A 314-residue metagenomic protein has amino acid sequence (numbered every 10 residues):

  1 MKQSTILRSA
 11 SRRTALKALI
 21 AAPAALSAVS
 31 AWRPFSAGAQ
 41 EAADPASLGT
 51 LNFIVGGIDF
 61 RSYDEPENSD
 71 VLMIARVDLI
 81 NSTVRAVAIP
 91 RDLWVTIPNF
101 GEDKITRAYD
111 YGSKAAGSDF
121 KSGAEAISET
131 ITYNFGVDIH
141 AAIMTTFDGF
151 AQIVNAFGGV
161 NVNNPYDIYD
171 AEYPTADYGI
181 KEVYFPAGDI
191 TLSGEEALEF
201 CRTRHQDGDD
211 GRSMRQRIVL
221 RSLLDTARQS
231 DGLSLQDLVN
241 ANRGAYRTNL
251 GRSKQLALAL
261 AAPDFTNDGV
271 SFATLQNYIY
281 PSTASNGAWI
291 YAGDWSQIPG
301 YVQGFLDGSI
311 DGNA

Functional and structural regions predicted by a protein language model:
M1-A10, A18-V29: N-terminal secretory signal peptides
A15-L16, P34-A314: Non-catalytic, solvent-exposed segments at the cell envelope interface
